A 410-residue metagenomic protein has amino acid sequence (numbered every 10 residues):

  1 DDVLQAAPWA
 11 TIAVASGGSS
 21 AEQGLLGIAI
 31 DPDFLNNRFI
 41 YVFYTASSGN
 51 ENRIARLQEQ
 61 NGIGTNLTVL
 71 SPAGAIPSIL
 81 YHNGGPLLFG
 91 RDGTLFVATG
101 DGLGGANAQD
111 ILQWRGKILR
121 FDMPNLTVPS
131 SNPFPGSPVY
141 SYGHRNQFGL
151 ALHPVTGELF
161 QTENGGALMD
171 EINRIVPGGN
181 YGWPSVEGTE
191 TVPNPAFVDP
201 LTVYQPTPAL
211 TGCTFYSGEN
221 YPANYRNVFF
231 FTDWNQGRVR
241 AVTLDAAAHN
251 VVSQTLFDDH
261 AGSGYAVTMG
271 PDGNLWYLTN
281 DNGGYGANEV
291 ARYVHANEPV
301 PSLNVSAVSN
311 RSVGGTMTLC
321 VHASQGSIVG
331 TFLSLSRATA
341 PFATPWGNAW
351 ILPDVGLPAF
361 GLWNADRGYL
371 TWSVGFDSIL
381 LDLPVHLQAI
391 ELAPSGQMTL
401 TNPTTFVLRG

Functional and structural regions predicted by a protein language model:
D2, T45-G49, G105, N164-Y181 (+3 more regions): Short edge-strand/loop segments of extracellular domains
D2-I30: Blade-loop segments of beta-propeller domains
W9-S20, L70-I79, P138-G143, V203-Q205 (+1 more regions): Surface loop/turn motifs at the tips and blade-to-blade linkers of beta-strand repeat domains
Q23-L25, D33-L35, F96, D101-T255 (+2 more regions): Beta-propeller domain segments
I30-D33, F43-S47, L57-Q60, P72 (+1 more regions): Beta-hairpin (beta-strand-turn-beta-strand) motif
A46, E163, F231-D233, C320-Q325 (+1 more regions): Non-cytosolic beta-sheet module surface loops
E51-F89: Asp-box/WD-like beta-propeller blade repeats and closely related beta-sheet repeat scaffolds
N297-G410: Residue-level hotspots within well-ordered secondary structure
